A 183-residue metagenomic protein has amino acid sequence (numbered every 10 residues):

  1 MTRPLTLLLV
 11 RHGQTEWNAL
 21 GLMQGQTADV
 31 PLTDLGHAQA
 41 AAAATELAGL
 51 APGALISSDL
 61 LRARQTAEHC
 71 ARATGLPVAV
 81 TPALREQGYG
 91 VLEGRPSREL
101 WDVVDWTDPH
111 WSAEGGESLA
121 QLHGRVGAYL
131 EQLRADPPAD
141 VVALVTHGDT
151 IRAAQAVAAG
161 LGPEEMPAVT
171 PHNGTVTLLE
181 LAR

Functional and structural regions predicted by a protein language model:
T2, A48-A51, L133-D140: Glycine-rich phosphate-binding loop signature in dinucleotide/nucleotide-binding domains
L5-T6, V10-T74: Active-site-proximal alpha-helix that buttresses catalytic centers in soluble enzyme cores
Q14, L60, R85, D149 (+1 more regions): Short, glycine/serine-rich, charged loops/turns that create anion-binding and catalytic segments at active sites
P31, R72-A128: Phosphate-handling substructures
A41-A48, H123, G127-A135: Generic structural signal for well-ordered alpha-helical scaffold segments
S57-S58, G124, V145-T146: Short beta-strand scaffold positions
A128-R183: Active-site-adjacent alpha-helix immediately C-terminal to a catalytic or transition-state-stabilizing loop
